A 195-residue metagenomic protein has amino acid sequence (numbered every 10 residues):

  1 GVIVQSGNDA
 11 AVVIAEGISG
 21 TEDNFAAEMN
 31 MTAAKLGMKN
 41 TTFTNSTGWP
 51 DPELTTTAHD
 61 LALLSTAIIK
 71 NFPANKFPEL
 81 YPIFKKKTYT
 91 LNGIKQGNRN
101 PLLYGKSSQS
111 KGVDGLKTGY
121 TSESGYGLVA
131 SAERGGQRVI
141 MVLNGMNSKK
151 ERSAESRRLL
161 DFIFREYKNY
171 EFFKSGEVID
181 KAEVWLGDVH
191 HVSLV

Functional and structural regions predicted by a protein language model:
G1, A11-G20, T47-E53, T118 (+1 more regions): Second-shell loop/turn segments in exported
G1, G17, T32, I83-K87: Short acidic/histidine-centered micro-motifs embedded in hydrophobic/aromatic stretches that mark compact functional
G1-V4, F25-A27: Signal peptide-directed extracytoplasmic domains
Q5, D9: Active-site-proximal cofactor/substrate-binding loop regions of enzyme domains
A11-V13, T44, P82-I83, F172: Short, hydrophobic secondary-structure boundary micro-motifs
A15-A67: Mid-domain, small-residue-enriched loop/turn segments at the edges of structured enzyme/sensor domains
M38-K39, E53-T55, H59-V195: Domain-terminus/edge residues, biased toward the C-terminal soluble/receptor-binding domains of extracytoplasmic
